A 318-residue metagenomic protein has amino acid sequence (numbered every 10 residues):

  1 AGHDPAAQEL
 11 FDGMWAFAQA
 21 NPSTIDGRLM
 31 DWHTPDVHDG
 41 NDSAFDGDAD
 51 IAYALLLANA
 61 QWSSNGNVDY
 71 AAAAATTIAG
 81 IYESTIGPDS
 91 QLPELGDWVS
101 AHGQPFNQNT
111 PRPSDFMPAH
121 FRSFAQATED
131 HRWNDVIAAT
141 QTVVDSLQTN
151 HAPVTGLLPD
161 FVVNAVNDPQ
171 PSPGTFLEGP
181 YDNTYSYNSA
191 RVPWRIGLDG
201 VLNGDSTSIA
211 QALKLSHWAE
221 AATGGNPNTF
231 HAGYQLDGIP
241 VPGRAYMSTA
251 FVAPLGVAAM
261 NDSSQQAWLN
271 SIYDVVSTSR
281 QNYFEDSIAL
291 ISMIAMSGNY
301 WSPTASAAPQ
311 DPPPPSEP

Functional and structural regions predicted by a protein language model:
A1-P5: Alpha-helical support elements that line or immediately flank enzyme active sites and cofactor-binding pockets
A6-S43, N226-Y234: Helix-terminus loop motifs that line ligand-binding clefts
G13-A20, Y53-L57, D69-Y82: Active-site-adjacent structural elements in enzyme catalytic domains
P22, W62, T85, L147-Q148 (+3 more regions): Alpha-helical junction/boundary sensor with strong preference for TPR arrays
G27, D42-D46, V68-V252, V257-Q266 (+1 more regions): Extended ligand-binding clefts on enzyme/binding-domain cores
H38-W62: Aromatic-rich carbohydrate-recognition surfaces in CAZymes
R195-L198, L202, A258-E317: Terminal, non-catalytic domain-edge segments
